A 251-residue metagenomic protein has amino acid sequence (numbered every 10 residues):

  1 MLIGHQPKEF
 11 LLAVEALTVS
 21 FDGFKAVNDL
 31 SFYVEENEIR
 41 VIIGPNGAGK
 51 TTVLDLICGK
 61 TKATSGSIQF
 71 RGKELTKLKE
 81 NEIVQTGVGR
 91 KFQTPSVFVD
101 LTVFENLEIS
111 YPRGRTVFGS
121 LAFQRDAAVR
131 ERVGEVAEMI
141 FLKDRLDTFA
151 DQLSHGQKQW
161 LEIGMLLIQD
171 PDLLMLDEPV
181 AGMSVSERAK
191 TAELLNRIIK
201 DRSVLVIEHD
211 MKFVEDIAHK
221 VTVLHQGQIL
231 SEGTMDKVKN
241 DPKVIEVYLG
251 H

Functional and structural regions predicted by a protein language model:
I43-P45: The feature captures the beta-strand-to-loop junction immediately N-terminal to the Walker
C58: Helix-to-loop junction immediately C-terminal to a conserved catalytic motif
L121-R145, E193: Conserved ABC ATPase "signature" region
L174-E178: Catalytic Walker B motif of ABC-type/P-loop ATPase nucleotide-binding domains
V214-D216: A short, surface-exposed alpha-helical micro-motif characterized by mixed small hydrophobic and charged/polar residues
